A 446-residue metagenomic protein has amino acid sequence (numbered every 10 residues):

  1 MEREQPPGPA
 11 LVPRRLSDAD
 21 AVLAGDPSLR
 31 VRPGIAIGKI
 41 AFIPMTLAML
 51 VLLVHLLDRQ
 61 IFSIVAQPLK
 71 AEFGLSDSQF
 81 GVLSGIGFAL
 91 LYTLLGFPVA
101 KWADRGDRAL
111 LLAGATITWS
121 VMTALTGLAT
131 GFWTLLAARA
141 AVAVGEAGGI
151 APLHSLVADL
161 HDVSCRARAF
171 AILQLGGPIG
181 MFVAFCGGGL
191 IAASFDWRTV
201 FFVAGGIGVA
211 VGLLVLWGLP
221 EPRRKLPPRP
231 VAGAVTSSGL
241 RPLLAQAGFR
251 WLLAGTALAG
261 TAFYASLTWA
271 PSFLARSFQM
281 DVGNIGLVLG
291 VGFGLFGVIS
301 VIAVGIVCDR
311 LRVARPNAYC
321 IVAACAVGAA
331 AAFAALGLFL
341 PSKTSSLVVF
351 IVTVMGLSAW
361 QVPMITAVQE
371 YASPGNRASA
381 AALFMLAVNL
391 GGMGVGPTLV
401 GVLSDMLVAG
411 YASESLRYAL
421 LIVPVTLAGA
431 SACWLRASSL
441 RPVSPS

Functional and structural regions predicted by a protein language model:
S28-G38, P222-L253, S277: Juxtamembrane intracellular "pre-TM" segments in multi-pass secondary transporters
F62-S63, A247-V301, L357, Q361 (+2 more regions): Extracytoplasmic gate region of multi-pass secondary transporters
V65-L94: Extracellular/periplasmic helix-loop-helix junction of adjacent transmembrane segments in MFS-like secondary
G74, D107, L128-T134, G145 (+2 more regions): Helix-breaking motifs and short loop linkers at transmembrane-helix boundaries and internal kinks in secondary membrane
L94-W133: Conserved MFS/SLC helix-loop-helix module at the cytosolic interface between two early adjacent transmembrane helices
L110-A124, A318-A334: Structural signature of the two symmetry-related core transmembrane helices
A138-P178: Cytoplasmic helix-loop-helix junction between adjacent transmembrane helices in 12-TM secondary transporters
L173-W217, E221: Helix-loop-helix hairpin linking two adjacent transmembrane segments in secondary transporters
